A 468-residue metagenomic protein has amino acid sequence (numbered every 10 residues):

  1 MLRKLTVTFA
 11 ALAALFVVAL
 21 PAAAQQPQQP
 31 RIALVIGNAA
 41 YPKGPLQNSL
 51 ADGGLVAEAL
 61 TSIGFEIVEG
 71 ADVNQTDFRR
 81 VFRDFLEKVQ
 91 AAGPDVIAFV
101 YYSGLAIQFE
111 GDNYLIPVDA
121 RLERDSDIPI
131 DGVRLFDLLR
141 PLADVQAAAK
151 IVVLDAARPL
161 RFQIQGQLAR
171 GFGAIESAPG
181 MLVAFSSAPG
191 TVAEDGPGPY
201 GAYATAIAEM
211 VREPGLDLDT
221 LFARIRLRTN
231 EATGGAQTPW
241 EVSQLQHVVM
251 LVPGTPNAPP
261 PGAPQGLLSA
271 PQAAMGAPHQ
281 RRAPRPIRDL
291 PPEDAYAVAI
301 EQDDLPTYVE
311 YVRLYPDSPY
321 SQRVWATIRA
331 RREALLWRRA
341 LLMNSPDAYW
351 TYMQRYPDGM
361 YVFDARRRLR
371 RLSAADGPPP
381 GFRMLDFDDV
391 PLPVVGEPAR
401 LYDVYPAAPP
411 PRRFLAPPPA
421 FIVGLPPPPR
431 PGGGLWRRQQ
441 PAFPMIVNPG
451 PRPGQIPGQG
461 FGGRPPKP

Functional and structural regions predicted by a protein language model:
L2-V7, L20-D289, D294, L314-P319 (+1 more regions): Cysteine endopeptidase catalytic domains of the caspase/legumain-like
L5-L15: Sec-dependent N-terminal signal peptides
P94, R285-R288, A297, E301 (+5 more regions): Inter-repeat boundary and helix-capping residues of tandem alpha-helical solenoids
F222, A263-D294, P306-T307, A334 (+4 more regions): General marker for long, soluble alpha-helical cores
L290-L314, L335-T351, R355: Alpha-helical segment of the N-proximal tetratricopeptide repeat
V312-R323, Q354-D364: Short solvent-exposed coil/turn linkers within tandem alpha-helical repeat scaffolds
T327-R331, L335, L369-L372, D376: TPR/TPR-like alpha-solenoid repeats
F382-P468: Low-complexity, repeat-rich tail regions
